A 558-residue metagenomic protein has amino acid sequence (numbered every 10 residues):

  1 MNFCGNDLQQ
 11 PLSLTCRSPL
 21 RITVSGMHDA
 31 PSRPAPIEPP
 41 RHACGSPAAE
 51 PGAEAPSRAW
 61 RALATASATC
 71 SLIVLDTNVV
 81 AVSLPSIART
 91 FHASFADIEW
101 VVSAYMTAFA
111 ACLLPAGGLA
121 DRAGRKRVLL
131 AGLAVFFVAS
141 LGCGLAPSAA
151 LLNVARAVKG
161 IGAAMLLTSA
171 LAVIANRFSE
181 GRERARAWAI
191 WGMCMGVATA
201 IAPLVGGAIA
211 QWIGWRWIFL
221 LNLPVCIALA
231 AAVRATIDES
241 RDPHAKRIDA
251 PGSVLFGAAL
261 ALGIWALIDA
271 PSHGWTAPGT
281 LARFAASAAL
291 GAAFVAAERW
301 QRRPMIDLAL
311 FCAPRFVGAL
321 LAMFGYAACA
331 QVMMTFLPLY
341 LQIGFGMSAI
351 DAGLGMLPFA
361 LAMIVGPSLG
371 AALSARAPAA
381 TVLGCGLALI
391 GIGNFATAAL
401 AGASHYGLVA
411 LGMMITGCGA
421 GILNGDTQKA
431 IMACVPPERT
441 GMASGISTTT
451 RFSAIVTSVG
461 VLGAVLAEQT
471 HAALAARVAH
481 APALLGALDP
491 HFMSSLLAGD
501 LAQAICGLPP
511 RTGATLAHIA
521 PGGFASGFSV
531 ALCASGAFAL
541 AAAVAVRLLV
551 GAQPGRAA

Functional and structural regions predicted by a protein language model:
N2-C4, L8-P56, G499-L501, I505-P521 (+1 more regions): Intrinsic disorder in cytosolic terminal tails and internal cytosolic loops of multi-pass membrane transporters
H28-D29, R33, I37-A235, R376-A377 (+2 more regions): Transmembrane-helix bundle of Major Facilitator Superfamily
G52-A53, A228, T450-G551, A558: Hydrophobic transmembrane architecture of multi-pass small-molecule transporters
W60-V82, F95, P251, P278-L290 (+2 more regions): 12-transmembrane solute porter fold
L84-I87, I174, I209, T236-I237 (+6 more regions): Hydrophobic alpha-helical interface/terminus motif in multipass membrane transporters
C143, V233, G263-I264, I268 (+6 more regions): Structural signal for membrane-spanning alpha-helices in multi-pass inner-membrane proteins, emphasizing helix cores
A146-S148, S179, T236-E239, P271-S272 (+5 more regions): Short helix-capping/hinge motifs at transmembrane helix termini and TM-loop junctions
A189, Q211-A322, Y326-C329, M347 (+1 more regions): Hydrophobic transmembrane-helix bundles of small-molecule transporters
